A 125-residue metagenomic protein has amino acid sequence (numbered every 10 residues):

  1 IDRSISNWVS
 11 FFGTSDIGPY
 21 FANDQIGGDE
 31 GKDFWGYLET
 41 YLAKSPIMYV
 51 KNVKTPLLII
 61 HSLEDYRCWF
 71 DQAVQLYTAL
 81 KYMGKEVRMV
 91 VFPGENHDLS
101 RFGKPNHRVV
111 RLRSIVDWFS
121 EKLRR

Functional and structural regions predicted by a protein language model:
I1-R125: Active-site-proximal cap/loop segments of hydrolase catalytic domains
